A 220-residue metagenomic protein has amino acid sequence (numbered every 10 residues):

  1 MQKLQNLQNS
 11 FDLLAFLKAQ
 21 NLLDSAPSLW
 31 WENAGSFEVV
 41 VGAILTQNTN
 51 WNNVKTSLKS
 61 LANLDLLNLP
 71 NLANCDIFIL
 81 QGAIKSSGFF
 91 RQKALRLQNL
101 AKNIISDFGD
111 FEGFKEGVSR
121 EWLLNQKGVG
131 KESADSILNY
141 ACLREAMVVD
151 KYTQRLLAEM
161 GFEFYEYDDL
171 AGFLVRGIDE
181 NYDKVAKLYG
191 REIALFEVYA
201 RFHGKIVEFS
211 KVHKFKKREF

Functional and structural regions predicted by a protein language model:
Q2: Acidic, metal-coordinating catalytic segment for phosphate/diphosphate chemistry, firing primarily on the Nudix
L7-F220: Catalytic cores of DNA base-excision repair glycosylases
